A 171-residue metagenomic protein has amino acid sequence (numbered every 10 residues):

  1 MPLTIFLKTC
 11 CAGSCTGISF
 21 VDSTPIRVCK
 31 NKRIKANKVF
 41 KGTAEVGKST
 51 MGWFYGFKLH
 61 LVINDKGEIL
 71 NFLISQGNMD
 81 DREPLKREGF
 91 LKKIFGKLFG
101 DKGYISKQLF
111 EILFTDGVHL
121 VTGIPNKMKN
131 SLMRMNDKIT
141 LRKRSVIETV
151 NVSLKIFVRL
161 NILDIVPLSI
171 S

Functional and structural regions predicted by a protein language model:
M1-S171: Short alpha-helical elements
